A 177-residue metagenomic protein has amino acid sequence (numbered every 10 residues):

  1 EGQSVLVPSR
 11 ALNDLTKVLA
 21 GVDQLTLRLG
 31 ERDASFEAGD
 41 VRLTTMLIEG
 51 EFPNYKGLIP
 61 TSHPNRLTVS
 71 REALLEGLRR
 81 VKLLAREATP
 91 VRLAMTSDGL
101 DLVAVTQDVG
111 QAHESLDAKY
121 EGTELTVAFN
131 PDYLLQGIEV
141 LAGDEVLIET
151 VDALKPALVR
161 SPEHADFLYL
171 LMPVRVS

Functional and structural regions predicted by a protein language model:
E1-I48, H63-S177: DNA polymerase processivity clamps
E51: Glycine-rich, pocket-lining loop/helix-strand segments that form or immediately flank
L58-S62: Bateman (tandem CBS) regulatory domains
